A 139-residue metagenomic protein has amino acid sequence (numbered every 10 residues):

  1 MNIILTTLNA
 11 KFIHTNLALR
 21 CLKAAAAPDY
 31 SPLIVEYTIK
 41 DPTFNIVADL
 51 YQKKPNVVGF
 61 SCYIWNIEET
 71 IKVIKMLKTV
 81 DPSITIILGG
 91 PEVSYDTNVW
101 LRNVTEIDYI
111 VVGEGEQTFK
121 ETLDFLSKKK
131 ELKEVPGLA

Functional and structural regions predicted by a protein language model:
M1-L17: A short, flexible N-terminal coil/short beta segment enriched in small residues
N2, A18, A25-A26, Y30-A139: Glycine-rich beta-alpha loop elements in corrinoid/cobalamin-binding modules across cobalamin-dependent enzymes
